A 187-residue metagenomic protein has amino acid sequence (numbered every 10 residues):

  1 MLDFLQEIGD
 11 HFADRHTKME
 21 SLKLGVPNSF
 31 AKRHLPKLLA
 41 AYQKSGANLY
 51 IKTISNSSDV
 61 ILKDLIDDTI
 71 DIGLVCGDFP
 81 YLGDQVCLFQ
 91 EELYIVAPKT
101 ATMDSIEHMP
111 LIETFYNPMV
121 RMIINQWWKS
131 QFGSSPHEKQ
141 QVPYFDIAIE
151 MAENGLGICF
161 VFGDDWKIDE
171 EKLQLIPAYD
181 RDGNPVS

Functional and structural regions predicted by a protein language model:
M1-H16: Alpha-helical "hinge/linker" immediately C-terminal to small N-terminal DNA-binding modules
D14-R15, D84-C87, T102-D104, S130 (+1 more regions): Short secondary-structure boundary/capping segments
K18-P80, Q141: Central regulatory/effector-binding core of bacterial HTH transcription factors
N56-M109, D164-K167: Acidic, Gly/Pro-rich loop/turn segments at junctions of secondary structure
L82-C87, E91, E150-S187: Beta-alpha-beta core module
P110-S134: Secondary-structure junction motif
S135-V142: Glycine- and charged-residue-rich phosphate/anionic-cofactor binding loop of Rossmann-like
I147: Short active-site alpha-helical segment characteristic of glycosyltransferases and processive polysaccharide synthases
